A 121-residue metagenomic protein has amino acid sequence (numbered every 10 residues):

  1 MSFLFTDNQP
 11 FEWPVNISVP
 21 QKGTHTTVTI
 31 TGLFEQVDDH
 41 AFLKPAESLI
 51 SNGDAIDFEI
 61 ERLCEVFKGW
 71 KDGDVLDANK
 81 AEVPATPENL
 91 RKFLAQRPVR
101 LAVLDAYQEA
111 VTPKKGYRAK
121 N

Functional and structural regions predicted by a protein language model:
M1-I50, R118-N121: Short, charged/polar N-terminal "headpieces" of proteins
G23, E35, N52-I56, V83 (+2 more regions): Intrinsic-disorder-associated interaction segments
L33, V37-H40, W70, A78-N79 (+1 more regions): Surface-exposed loop/turn and secondary-structure junction residues enriched for glycine/proline
L49-D57, E61, E65, G69 (+1 more regions): Lipid-handling modules and contact-site tethers
A55, G73, V99-R100: A general structural signal for well-ordered secondary-structure junctions
E65-P84: Mid-chain, well-packed structural core segment of small domains
A78-N121: C-terminal charged interaction modules
